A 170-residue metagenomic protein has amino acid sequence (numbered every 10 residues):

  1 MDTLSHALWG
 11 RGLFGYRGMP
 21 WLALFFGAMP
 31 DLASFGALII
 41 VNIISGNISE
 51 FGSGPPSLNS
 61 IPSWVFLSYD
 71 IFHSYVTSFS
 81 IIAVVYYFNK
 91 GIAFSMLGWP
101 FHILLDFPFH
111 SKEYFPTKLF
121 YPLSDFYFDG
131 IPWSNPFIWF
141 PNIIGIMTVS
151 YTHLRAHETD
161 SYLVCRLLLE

Functional and structural regions predicted by a protein language model:
M1-R155, S161: N-terminal membrane-targeting hydrophobic helices
H157-E170: Positively charged, low-complexity/disordered segments
